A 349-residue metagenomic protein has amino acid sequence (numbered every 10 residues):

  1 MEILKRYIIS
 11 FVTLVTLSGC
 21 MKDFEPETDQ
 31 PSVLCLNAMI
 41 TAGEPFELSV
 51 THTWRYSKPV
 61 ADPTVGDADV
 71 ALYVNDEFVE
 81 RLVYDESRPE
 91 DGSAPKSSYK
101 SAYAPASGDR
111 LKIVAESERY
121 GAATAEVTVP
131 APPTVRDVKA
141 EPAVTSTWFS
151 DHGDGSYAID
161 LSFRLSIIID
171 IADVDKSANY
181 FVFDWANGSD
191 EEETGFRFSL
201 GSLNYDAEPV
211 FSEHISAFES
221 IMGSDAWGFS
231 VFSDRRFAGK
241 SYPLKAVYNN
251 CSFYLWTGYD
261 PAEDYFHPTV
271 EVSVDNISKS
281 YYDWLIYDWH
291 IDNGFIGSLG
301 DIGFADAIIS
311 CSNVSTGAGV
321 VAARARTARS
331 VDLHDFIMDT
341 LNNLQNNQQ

Functional and structural regions predicted by a protein language model:
M1-E2, M21: N-terminal hydrophobic targeting signals that begin at the initiator methionine
E2-I3, D29: Extreme N-terminus of proteins, especially the signal/transit-peptide cleavage junction and the first residues
L4-S10: Sec-dependent signal peptide recognition, specifically the positively charged N-region followed immediately by
L14: Short, surface-exposed polybasic-aromatic patches that bind anionic ligands, especially phosphate groups
L17-G19: C-terminal motif of bacterial Sec signal peptides marking the signal peptidase cleavage site
M21-Q349: A sequence/structural signal for flexible, mid-protein segments enriched in small/helix-disrupting residues
